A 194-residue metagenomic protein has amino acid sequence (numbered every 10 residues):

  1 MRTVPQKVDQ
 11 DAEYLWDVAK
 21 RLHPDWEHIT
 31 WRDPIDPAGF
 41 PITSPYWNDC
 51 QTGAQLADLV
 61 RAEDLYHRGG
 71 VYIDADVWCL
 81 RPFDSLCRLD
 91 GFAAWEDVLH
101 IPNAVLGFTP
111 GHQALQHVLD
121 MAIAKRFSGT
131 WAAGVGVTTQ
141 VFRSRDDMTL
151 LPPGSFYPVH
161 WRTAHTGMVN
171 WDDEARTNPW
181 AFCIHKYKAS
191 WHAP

Functional and structural regions predicted by a protein language model:
M1-D58, I73-P194: Glycosyltransferase-associated regions of secretory-pathway enzymes, highlighting luminal stem/catalytic domains
L59-G70: Small-residue hinge/turn detector
